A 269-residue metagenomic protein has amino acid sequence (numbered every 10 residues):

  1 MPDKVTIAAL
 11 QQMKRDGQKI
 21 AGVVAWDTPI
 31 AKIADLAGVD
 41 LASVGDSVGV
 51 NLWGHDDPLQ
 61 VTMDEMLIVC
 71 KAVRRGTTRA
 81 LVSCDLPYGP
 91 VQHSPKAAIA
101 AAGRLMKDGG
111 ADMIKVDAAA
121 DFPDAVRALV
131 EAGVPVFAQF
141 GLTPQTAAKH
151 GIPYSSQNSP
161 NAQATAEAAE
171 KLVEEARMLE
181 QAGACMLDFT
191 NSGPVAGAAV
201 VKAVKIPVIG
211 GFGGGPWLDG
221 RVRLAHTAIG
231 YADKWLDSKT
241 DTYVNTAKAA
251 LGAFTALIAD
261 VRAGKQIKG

Functional and structural regions predicted by a protein language model:
P2-G269: Alpha/beta enzyme core
